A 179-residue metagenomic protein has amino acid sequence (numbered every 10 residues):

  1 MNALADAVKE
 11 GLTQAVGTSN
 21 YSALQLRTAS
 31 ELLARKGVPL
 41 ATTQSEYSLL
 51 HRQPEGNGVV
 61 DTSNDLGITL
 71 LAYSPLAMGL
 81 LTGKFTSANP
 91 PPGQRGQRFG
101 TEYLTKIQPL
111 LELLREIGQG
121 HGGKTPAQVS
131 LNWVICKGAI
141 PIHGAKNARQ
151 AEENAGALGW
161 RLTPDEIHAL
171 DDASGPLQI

Functional and structural regions predicted by a protein language model:
M1-I179: Beta/alpha (TIM)-barrel catalytic core signal, keyed to glycine-rich beta->alpha loops juxtaposed to Asp/Glu that bind
